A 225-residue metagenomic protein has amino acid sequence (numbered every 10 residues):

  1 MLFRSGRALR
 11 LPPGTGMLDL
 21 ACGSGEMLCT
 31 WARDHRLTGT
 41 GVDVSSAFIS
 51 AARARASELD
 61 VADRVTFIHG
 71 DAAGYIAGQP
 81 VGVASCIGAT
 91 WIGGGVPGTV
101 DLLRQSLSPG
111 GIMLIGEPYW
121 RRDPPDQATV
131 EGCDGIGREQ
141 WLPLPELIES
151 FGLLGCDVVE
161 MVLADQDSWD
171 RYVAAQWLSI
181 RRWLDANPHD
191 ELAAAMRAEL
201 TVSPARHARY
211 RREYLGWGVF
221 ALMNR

Functional and structural regions predicted by a protein language model:
L18-L20, S24-A73: Class I SAM-dependent methyltransferase SAM/SAH-binding core
I76-A84: A short acidic, Gly/Pro-enriched loop at the edge of an enzyme's catalytic core that lines a small-molecule cofactor
C86-A89: A short beta-strand submotif of the Rossmann-like class I SAM-dependent methyltransferase core that lines
P97-I112: A short glycine-rich, Lys/Arg-flanked "PGG" loop and its adjoining helix->strand segment in the class I
P118-R138: Short, glycine-/aromatic-enriched active-site segment of Class I SAM-dependent methyltransferases
Q140-G155: Short alpha-helix
E160-R225: Conserved Class I S-adenosyl-L-methionine
